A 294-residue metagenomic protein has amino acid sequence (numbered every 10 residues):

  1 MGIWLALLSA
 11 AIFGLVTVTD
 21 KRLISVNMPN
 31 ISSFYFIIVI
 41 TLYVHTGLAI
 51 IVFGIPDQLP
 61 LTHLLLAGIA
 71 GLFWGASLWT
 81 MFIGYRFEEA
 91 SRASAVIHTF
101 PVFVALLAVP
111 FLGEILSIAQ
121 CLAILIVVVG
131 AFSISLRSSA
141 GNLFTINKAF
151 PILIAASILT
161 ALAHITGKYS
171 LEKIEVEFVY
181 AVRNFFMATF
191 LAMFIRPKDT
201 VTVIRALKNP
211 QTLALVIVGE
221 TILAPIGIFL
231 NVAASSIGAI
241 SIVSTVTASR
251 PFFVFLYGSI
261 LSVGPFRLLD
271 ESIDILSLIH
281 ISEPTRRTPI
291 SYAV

Functional and structural regions predicted by a protein language model:
M1-L72, A76-E88, V128-V129, L136-I154 (+4 more regions): Membrane-interface interhelical linkers
W4, A90, I240, I290-V294: Hydrophobic alpha-helical segments, chiefly the membrane-spanning helices and signal/signal-anchor peptides
I69-W74, Y85-P110, I115-V128, F178-F185 (+1 more regions): Specific alpha-helical transmembrane segments that line the substrate/conduction pathway and gating interfaces
Y169: Helix-loop elements that line ligand-binding/catalytic pockets
I279-V294: Single conserved hydrophobic/aromatic residue that forms the stacking wall/gate of nucleotide- or nucleobase-binding
